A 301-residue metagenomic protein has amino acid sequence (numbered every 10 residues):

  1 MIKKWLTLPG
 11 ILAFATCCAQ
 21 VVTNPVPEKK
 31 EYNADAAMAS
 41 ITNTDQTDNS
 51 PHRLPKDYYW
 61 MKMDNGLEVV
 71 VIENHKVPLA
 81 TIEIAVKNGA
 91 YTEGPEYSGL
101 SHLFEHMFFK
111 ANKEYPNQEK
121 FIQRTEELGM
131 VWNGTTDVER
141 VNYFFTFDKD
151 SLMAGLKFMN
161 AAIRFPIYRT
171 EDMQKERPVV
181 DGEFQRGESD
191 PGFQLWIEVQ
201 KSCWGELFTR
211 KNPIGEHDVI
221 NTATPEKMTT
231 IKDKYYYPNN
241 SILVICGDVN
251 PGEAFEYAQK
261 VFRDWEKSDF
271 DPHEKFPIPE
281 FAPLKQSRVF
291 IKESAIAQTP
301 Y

Functional and structural regions predicted by a protein language model:
M1-P25: Bacterial Sec-dependent N-terminal signal peptides
V21-T92, Y115-D150, R186-N240, D264-Y301: Non-catalytic beta-strand/loop surface segments
G89-G94, R169, P251-G252: Short beta-strands and strand-coil junctions in structured, solvent-facing domains, enriched
S98-N112: Active-site SXXK
K110-E114, T146-R177: M16/insulysin-pitrilysin zinc metalloprotease superfamily fold
F158, A162, E183, I231 (+1 more regions): Generic, well-ordered alpha-helical scaffold segments in large soluble proteins
R177, P225-V261: Non-catalytic, conformational "gating/processing" segments within enzyme and secreted inhibitor domains
